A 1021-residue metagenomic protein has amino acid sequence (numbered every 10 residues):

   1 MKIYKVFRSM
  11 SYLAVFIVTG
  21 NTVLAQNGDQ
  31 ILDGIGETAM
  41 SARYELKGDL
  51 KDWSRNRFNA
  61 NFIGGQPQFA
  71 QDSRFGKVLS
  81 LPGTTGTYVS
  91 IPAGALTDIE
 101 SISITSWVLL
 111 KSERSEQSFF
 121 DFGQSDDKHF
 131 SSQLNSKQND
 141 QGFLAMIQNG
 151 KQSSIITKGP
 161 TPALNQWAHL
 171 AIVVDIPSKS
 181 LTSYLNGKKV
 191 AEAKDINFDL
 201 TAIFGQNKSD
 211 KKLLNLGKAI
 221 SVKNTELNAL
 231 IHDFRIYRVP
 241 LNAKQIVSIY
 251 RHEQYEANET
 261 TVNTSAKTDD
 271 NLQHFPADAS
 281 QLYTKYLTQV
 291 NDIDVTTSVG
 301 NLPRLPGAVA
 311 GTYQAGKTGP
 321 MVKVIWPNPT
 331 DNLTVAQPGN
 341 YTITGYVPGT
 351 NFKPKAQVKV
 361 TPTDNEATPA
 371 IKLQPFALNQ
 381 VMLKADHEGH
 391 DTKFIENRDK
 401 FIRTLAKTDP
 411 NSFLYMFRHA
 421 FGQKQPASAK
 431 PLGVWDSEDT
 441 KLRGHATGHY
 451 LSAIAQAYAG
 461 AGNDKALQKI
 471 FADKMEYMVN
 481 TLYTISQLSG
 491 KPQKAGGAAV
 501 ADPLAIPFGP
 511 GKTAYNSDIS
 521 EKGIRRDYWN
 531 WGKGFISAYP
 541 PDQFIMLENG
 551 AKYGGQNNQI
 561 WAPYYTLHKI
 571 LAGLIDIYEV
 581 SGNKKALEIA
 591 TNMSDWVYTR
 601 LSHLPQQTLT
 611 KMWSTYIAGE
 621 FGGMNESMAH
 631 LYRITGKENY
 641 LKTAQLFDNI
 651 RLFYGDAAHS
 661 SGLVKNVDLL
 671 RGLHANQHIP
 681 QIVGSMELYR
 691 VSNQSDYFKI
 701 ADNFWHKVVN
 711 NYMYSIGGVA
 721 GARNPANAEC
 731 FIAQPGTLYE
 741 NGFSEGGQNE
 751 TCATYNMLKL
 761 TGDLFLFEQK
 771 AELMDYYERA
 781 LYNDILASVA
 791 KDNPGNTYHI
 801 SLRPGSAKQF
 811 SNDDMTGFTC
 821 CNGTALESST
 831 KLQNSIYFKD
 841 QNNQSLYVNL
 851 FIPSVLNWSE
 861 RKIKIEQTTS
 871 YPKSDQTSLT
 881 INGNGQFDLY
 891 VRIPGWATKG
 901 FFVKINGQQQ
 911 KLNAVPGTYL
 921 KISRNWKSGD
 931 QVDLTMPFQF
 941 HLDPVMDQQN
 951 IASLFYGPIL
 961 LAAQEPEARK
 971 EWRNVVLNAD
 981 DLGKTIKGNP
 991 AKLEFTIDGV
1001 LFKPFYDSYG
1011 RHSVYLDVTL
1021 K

Functional and structural regions predicted by a protein language model:
Q26-P276: Extracellular glycan-associated modules
S41, T363-A446, D473-A551: Low-complexity, Ser/Thr/Pro/Gly-enriched N-terminal "stalk/linker" regions
V239, L378-D391, Y458-E476, L574-T591 (+4 more regions): Structural helix-adjacent loops and short alpha-helical linkers that scaffold large soluble proteins
D278-T318: Solvent-exposed, low-complexity, repeat-rich "mucin-like" stalks and linkers
A315-T361, T484, L488: Serine/threonine-rich, repeat-prone extracellular segments and beta-strand-based repeat modules of secreted/surface
L405, A701, M774-N783, S788 (+5 more regions): C-terminal beta-rich recognition modules with glycine/proline-rich loops and embedded aromatic residues
K430-T447, L547-T566, L604-F621, Y654-E687 (+3 more regions): Solvent-exposed loop and edge beta-strand segments that line ligand/cofactor-binding and catalytic clefts
L442-A459, M475, V479, A562-Y578 (+4 more regions): Well-ordered alpha-helical segments within folded domains of soluble proteins
